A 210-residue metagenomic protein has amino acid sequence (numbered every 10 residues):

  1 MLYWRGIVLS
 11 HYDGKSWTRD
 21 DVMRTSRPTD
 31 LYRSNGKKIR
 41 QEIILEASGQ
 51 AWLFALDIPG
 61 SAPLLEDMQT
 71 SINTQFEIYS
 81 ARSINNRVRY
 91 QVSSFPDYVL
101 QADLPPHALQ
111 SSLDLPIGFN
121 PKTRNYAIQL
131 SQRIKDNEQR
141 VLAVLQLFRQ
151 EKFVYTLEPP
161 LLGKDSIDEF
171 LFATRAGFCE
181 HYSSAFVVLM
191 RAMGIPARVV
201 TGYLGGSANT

Functional and structural regions predicted by a protein language model:
L2-I117: A cross-kingdom signal targeting lumenal/periplasmic-facing segments of multi-pass membrane and secretory-pathway
I7, I58-P59, I84-R87, V92 (+7 more regions): Generic hydrophobic/packing signal
Y12, W17, T25, A51 (+6 more regions): Residues in flexible loops and secondary-structure boundaries
S16-W17, I43-L45, K122, Y126 (+1 more regions): Generic low-polarity alpha-helical segments
S83-N85, Q91, F95-N125, N137-F172: Short, surface-exposed glycine/acidic/tryptophan-bearing loops
L130-T210: Active-site neighborhood of thiol-dependent amide/isopeptide-bond enzymes
